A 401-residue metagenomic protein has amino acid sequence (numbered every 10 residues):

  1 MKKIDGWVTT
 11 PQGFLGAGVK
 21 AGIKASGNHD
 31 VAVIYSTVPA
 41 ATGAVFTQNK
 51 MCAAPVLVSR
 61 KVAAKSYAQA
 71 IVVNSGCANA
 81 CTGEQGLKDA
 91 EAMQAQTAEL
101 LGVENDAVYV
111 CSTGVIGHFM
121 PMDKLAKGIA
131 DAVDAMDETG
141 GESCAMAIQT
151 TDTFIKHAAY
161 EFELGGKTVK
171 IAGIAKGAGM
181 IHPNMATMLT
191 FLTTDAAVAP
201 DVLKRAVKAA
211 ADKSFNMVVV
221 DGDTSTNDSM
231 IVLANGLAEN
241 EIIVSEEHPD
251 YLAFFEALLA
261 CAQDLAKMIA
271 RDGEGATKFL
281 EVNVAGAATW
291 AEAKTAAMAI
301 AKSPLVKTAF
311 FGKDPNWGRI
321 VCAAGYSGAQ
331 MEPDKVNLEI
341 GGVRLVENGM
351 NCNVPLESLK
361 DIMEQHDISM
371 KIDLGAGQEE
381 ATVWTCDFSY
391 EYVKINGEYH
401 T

Functional and structural regions predicted by a protein language model:
M1-N74, A78-D89, A98-T401: A structural signal for small-residue-enriched, beta-sheet-centric alpha/beta enzyme cores and oligomeric scaffold folds
Q94: Generic structural marker for isolated residues within well-ordered, non-membrane alpha-helices of soluble domains
